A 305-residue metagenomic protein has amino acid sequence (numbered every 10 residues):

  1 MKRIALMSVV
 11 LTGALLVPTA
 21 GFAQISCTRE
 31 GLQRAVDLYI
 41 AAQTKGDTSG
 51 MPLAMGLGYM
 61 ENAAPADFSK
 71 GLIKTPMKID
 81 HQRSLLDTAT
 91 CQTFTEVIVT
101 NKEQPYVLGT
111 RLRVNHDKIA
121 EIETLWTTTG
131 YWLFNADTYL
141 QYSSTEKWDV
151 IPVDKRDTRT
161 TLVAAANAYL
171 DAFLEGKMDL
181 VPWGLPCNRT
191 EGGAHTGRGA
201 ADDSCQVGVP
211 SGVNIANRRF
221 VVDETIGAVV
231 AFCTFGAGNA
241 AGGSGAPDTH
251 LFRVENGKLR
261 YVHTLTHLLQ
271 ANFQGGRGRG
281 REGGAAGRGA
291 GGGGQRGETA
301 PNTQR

Functional and structural regions predicted by a protein language model:
M1-V9: Bacterial N-terminal signal peptides that target proteins for export
S8-P18: Bacterial N-terminal signal peptides
F22-R305: C-terminal and inter-domain tail/linker signature
